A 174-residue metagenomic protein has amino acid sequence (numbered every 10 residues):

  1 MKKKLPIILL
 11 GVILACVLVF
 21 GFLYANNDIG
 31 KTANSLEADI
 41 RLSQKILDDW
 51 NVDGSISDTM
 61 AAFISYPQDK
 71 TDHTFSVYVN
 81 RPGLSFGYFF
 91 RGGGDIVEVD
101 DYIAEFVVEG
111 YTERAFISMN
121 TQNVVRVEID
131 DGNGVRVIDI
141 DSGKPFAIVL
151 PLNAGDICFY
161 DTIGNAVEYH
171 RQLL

Functional and structural regions predicted by a protein language model:
K4-L10, A38-D49, I56, T162 (+1 more regions): N-terminal, cleavable Sec-dependent signal peptides of secreted/periplasmic/extracellular proteins
L5-Y24: Hydrophobic membrane-insertion alpha-helices, especially the h-region of bacterial N-terminal signal peptides
V19-Y88: N-terminal export/targeting and maturation segments
P67-D69, N80-R81, V108, D131 (+1 more regions): Acidic surface patches and DE-rich sequence motifs
S85-D95, A166, H170-L174: Structured interaction patches on ligand/partner-binding surfaces of diverse proteins
Y88-F116: Extracellular ectodomain segments of secreted/surface proteins
S118-T121: Non-cytosolic beta-sheet module surface loops
V127-L174: Ser/Thr-rich low-complexity repeats and stalk/linker segments
